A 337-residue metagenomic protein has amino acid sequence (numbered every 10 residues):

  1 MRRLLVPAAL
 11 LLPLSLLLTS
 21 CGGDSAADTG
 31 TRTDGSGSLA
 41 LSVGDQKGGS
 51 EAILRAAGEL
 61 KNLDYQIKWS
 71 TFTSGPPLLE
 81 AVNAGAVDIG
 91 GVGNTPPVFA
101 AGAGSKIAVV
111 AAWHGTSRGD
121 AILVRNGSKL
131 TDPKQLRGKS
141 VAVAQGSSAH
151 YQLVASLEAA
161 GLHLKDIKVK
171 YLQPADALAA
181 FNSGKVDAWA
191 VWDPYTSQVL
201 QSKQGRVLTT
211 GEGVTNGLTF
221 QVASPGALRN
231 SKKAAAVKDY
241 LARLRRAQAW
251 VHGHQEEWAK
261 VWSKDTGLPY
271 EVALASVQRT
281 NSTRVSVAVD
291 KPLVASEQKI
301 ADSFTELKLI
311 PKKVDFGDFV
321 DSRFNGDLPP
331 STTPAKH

Functional and structural regions predicted by a protein language model:
M1-A9: Bacterial N-terminal signal peptides that target proteins for export
L17-S20: C-terminal motif of bacterial Sec signal peptides marking the signal peptidase cleavage site
G22-S25: Bacterial signal peptide processing site
D28-H163, K170-Y171, D187-V191, G213-T215: Short, glycine-/small- and polar/acidic-enriched structural segments that line small-molecule recognition paths
T95, A175-D265: Pocket-lining segment of extracytoplasmic ligand-binding domains
H114-V124, S202-A227, L241, R279 (+1 more regions): Periplasmic-binding protein-like
N230-P311: Secondary-structure end/capping motifs
D302-H337: Conserved C-terminal helix/tail region of periplasmic/extracytoplasmic solute-binding proteins
